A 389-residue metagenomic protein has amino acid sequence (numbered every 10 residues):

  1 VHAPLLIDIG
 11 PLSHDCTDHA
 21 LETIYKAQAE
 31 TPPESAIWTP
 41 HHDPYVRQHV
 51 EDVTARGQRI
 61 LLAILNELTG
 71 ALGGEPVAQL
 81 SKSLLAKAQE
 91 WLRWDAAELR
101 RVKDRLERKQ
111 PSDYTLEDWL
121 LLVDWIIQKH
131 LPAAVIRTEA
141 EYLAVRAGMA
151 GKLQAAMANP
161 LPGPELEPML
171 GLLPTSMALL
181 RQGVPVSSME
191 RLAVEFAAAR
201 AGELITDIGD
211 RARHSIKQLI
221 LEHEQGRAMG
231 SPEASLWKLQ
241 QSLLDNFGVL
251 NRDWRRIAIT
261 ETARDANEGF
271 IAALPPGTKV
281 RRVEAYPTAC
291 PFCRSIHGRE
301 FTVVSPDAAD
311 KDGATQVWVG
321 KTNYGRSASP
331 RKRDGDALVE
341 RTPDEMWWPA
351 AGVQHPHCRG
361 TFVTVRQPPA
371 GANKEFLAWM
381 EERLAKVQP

Functional and structural regions predicted by a protein language model:
V1-G248, E340-T342, M346-A350, V363-P389: N-terminal leader/targeting and assembly helices and adjacent pre-domain segments
D245-G371, E375: Acidic, glycine-rich two-metal-ion catalytic cores of nucleic acid-processing enzymes
